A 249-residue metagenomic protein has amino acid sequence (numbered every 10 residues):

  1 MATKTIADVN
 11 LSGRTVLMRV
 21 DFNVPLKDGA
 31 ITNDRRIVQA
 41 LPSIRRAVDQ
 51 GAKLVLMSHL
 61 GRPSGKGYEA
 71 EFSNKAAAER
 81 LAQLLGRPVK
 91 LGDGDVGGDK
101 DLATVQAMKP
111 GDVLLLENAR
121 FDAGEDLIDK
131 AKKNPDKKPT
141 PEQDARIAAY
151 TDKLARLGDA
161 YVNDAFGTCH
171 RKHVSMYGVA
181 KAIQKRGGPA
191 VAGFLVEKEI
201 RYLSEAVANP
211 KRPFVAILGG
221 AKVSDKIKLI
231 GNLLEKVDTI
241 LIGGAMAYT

Functional and structural regions predicted by a protein language model:
M1-T249: Active-site loop-to-helix "anion-binding N-cap" substructures in soluble metabolic enzymes
